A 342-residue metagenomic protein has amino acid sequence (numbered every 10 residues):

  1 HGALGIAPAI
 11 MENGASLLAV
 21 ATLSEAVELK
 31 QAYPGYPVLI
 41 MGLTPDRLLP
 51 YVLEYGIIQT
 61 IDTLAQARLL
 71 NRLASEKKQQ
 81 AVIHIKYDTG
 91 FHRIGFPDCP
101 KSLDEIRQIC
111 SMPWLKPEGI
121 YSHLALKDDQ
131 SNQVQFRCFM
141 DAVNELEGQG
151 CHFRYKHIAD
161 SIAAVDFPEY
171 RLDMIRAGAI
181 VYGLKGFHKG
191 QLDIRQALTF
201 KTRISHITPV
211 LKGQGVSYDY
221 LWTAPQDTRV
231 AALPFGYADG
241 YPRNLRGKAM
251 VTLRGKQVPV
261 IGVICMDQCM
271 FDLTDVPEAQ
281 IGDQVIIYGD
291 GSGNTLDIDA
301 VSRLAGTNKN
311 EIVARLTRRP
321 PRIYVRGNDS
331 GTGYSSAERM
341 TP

Functional and structural regions predicted by a protein language model:
H1-I57, I61-L64, R68-L70, D166: N-terminal active-site wall of soluble small-molecule enzyme domains
H1-N13, R68, R72-L73, V82 (+2 more regions): Active-site loop/helix belt of alpha/beta enzymes
T22-L23, L43, D62-L64, Y87-D88 (+10 more regions): Fold-independent oxyanion-binding glycine-rich loops and adjacent beta-strand/coil segments at enzyme active sites
E28-Y33, F187-I194, K309: C-terminal helical cap(s) of enzyme catalytic domains, especially alpha/beta-barrels
L29, I85, D160, G282: Divalent metal-coordination and catalytic microenvironments
Q31, L53, S75, Q79 (+1 more regions): Residue-level signal for alpha-helix termini/capping positions
I40, I204, V260-I261: A structural signal for short, hydrophobic beta-strand segments that form beta-sheets in beta-rich/all-beta domains
P209-P342: C-terminal accessory subdomain/extension
